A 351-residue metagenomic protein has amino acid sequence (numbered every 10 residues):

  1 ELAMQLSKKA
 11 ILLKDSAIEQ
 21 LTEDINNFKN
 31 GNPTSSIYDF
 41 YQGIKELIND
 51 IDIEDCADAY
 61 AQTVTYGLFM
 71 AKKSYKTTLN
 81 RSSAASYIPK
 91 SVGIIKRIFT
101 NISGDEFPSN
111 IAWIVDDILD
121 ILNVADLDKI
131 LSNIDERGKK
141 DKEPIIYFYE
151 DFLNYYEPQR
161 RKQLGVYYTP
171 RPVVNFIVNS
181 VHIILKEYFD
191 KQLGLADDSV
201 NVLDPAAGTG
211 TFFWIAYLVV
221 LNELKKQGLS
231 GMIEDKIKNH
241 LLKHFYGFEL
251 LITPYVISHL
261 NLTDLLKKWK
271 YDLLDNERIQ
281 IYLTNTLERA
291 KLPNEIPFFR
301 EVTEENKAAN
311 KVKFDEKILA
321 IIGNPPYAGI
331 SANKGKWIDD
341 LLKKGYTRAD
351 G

Functional and structural regions predicted by a protein language model:
E1-A59, G67, I121-I146, E150 (+1 more regions): Short, basic/polar, glycine-containing "phosphate-handling" surface segments that engage DNA
E1-K9, L13, N49-D55, S74 (+8 more regions): Alpha-helix capping and helix-coil boundary motifs
L2, L6, A10, P33 (+12 more regions): Generic alpha-helical structural element
E19, E23, N27-N30, D50 (+8 more regions): Intrinsically disordered or highly flexible coil/loop and linker segments, enriched in small and charged/polar residues
T22, T65-S74, Y217, H259: Short, amphipathic alpha-helical segments that act as regulatory/interfacial helices in nucleotide-processing proteins
S35-Y38, E54, D58-G67, G93-K96 (+9 more regions): Non-catalytic, well-ordered alpha-helical scaffold segments
Y66, M70, S74-E157: Long recognition/docking surfaces used for binding and targeting
E136, K140, N154, P158-G351: SAM-dependent methyltransferase catalytic region
